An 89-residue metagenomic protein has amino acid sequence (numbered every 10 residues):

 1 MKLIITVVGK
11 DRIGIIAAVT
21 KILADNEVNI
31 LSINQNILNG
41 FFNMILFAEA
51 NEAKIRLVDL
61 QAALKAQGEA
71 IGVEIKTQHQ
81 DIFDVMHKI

Functional and structural regions predicted by a protein language model:
M1-I89: A conserved regulatory-domain signal marking ACT and ACT-like small-molecule sensing domains and adjacent regulatory
